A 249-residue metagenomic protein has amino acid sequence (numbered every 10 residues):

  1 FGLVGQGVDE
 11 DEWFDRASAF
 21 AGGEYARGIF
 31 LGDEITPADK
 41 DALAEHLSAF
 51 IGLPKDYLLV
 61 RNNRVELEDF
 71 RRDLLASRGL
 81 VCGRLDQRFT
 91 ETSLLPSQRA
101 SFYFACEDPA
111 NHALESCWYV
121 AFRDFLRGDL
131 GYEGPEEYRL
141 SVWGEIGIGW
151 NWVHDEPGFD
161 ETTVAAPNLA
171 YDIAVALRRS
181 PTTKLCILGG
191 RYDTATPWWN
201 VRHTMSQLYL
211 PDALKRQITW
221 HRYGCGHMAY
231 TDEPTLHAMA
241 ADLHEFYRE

Functional and structural regions predicted by a protein language model:
F1, V201-M205, T235-M239: Short secondary-structure boundary/capping segments
F1-N111: Alpha/beta-hydrolase
N63, T183, P197-Q207: Short alpha-helix in the alpha/beta-hydrolase fold that links the catalytic acid
F89-T163: Small-residue-rich helix-loop
E161-A176: Active-site nucleophile elbow and catalytic-triad environment of alpha/beta-hydrolase enzymes
C186-G189: Short beta-strand/loop motif that positions the catalytic acidic residue of the alpha/beta-hydrolase fold
Y192-T196: Acidic catalytic loop of the alpha/beta-hydrolase fold
G224-T235: Catalytic histidine-centered segment of alpha/beta-hydrolase-like enzymes
